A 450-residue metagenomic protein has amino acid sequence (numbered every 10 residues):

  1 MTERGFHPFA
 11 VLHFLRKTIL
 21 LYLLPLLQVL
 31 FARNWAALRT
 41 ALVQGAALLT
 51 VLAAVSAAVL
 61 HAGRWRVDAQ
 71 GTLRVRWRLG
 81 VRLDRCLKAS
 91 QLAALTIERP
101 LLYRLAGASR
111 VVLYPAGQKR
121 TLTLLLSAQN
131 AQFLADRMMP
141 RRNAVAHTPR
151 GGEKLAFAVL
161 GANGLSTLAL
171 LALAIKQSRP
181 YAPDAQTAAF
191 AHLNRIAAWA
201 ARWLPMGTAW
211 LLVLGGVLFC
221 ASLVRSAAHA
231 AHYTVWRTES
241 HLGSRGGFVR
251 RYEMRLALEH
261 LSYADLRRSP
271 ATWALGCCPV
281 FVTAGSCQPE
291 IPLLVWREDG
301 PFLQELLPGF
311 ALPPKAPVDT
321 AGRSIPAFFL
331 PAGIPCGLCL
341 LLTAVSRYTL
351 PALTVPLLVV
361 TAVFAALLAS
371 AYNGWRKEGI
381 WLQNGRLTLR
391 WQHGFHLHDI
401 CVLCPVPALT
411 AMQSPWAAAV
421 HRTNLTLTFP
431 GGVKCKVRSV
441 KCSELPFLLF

Functional and structural regions predicted by a protein language model:
M1-F450: N-terminal basic, Ser/Thr-rich segments that initiate or prime the first beta/alpha elements at protein or domain
